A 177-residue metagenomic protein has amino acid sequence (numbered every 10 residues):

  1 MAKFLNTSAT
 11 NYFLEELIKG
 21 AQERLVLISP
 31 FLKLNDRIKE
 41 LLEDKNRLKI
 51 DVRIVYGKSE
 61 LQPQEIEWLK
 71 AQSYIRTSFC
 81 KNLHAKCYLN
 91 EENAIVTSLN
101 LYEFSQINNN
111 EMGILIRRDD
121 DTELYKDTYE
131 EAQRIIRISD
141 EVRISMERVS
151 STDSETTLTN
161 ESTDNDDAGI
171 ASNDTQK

Functional and structural regions predicted by a protein language model:
M1-T10: Glycine-rich phosphate-binding "P-loop"
T7, V55-G57, C80-N82: Conserved beta-strand termini and adjacent loop/short-helix elements that scaffold enzyme active sites in alpha/beta
T10-Q72, K177: Primarily the HKD phosphodiesterase
Q62-E65, K86-C87, S105-I107: Short, charged, surface-exposed secondary-structure boundary motifs
I66-K86: Structural recognition of alpha->loop->beta junctions
K86-L89, I114: Short beta-strand scaffold segments in enzyme catalytic cores
V96-K177: Signature of lipid phosphatidyltransferase scaffolds
